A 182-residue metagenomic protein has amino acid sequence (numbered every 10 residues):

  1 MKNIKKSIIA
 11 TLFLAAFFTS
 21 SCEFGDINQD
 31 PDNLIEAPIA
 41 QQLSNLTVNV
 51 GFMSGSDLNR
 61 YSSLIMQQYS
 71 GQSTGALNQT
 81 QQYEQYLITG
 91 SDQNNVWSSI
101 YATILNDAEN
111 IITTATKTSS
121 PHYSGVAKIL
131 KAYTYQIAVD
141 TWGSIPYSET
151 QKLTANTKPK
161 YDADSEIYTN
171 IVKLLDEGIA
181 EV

Functional and structural regions predicted by a protein language model:
M1-S20: Sec-dependent bacterial lipoprotein signal peptides
K2-N3, I39, D57, G125-K128: Short alpha-helical segments used as structural interaction elements across diverse proteins
T11, M53-D57, A115: Short secondary-structure junctions and interdomain/linker hinges
C22-G75, E84, S91, N95 (+3 more regions): Membrane-proximal, proline-rich intrinsically disordered regions
G75-P146, K152-V182: Conserved, well-structured interaction surfaces
